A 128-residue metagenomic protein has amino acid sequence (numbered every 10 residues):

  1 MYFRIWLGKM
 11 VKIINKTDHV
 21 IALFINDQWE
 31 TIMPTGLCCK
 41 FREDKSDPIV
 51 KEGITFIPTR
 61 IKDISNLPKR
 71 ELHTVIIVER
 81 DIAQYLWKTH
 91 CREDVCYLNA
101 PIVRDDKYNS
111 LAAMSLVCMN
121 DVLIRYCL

Functional and structural regions predicted by a protein language model:
Y2-K12, K16-V20, F24-L128: Intrinsically disordered, low-complexity segments enriched in small/polar residues
